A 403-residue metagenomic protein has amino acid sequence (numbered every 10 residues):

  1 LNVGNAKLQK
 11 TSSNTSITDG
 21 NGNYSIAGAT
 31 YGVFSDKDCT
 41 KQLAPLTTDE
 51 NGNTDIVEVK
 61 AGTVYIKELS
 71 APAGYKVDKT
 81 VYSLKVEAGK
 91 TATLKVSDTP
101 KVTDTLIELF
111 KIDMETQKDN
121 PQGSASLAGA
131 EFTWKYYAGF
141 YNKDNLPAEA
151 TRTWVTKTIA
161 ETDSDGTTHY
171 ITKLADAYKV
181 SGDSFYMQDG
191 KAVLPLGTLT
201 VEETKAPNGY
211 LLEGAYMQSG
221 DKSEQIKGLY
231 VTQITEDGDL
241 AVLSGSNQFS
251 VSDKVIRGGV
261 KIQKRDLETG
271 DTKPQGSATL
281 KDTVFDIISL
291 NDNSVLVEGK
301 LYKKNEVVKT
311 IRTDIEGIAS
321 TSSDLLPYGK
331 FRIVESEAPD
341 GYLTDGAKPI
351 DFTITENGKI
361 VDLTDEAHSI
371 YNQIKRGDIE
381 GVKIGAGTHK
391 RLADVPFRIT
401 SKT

Functional and structural regions predicted by a protein language model:
L1-T403: Solvent-exposed loop/turn and edge beta-strand elements of beta-rich ligand-binding domains
